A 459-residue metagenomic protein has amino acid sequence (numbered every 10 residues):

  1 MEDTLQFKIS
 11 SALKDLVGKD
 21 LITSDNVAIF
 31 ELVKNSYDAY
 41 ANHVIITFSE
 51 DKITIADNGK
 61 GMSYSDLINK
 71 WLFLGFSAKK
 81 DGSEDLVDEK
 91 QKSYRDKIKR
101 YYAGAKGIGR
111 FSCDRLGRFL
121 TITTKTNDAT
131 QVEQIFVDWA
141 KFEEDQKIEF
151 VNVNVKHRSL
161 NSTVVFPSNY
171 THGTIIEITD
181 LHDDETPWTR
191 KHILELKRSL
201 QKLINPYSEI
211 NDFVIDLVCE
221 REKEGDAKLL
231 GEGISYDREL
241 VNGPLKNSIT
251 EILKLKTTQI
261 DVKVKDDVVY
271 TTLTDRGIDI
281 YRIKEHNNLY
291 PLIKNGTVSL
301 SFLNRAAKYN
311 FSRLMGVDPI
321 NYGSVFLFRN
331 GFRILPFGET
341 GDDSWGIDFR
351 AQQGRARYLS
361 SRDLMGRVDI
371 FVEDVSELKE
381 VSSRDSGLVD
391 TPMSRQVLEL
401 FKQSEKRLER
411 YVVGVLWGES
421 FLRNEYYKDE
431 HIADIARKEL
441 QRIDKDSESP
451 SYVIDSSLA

Functional and structural regions predicted by a protein language model:
M1-D3, L273, G277-L458: Charged regulatory segments coupled to nucleotide-binding catalytic modules in large multidomain enzymes
M1-H182, T186-R190, A459: GHKL (Bergerat-fold) ATPase N-terminal catalytic module, capturing the glycine-rich phosphate-binding loop and acidic
A28, S63, W188-S199, M393-L400: Short amphipathic alpha-helical segments
S36, Y40, L74-K79, R115-T124 (+5 more regions): Conserved NTP-handling cores and scaffolds of large molecular machines
R110-D114, N127, V164-Y170, N205-S208 (+4 more regions): A general structural signal for short secondary-structure junctions and capping/turn motifs
L116-L120, H172, F213, Y322-S324 (+1 more regions): Short glycine-/polar-rich loops that comprise or flank the Walker A/P-loop and associated switch/sensor motifs
F166-V317: Glycine/threonine-rich ATP-lid/beta-loop region of ATP-binding domains
